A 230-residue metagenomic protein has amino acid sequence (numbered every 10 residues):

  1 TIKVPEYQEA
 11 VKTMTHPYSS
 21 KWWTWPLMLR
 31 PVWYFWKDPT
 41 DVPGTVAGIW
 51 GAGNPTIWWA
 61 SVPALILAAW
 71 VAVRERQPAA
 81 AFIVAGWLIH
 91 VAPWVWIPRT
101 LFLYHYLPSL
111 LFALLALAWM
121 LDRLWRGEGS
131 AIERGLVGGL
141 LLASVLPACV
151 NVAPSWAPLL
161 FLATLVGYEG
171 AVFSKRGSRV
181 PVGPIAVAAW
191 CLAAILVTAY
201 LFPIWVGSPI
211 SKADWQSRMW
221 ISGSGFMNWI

Functional and structural regions predicted by a protein language model:
T1-M28, S211-I221: Aromatic-rich transmembrane-lumenal/periplasmic boundary elements in polytopic membrane proteins
T24-G51, W220-N228: Juxtamembrane membrane-water interface segments that cap and precede transmembrane helices
D38-D41, W50-Q77, L162-R176: Hydrophobic, aromatic-rich transmembrane alpha-helices and their immediate juxtamembrane boundary segments
A60-A64, R74-V95: Transmembrane alpha-helix segments characteristic of polytopic inner-membrane glycan-assembly/cell-envelope
V73, P93, D122-R126: Membrane-water interface at transmembrane helix exits
W87-L101, L146-C149: Transmembrane-helix signature of polytopic, lipid-linked glycan biosynthesis machinery
L101-D122, L160: Hydrophobic/aromatic-rich transmembrane helices and adjacent perimembrane loops
R123-I230: Transmembrane helical bundles and short interhelical boundary loops of multi-pass, membrane-embedded
